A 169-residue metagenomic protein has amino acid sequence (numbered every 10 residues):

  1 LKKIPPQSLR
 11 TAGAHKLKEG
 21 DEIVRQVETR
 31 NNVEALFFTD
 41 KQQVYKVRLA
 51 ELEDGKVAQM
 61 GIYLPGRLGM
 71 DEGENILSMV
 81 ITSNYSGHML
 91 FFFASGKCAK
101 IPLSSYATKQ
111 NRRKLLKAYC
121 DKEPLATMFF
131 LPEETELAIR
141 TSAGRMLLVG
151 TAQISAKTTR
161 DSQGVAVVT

Functional and structural regions predicted by a protein language model:
L1-T169: Short, structured "edge-of-domain" segments at secondary-structure transitions
